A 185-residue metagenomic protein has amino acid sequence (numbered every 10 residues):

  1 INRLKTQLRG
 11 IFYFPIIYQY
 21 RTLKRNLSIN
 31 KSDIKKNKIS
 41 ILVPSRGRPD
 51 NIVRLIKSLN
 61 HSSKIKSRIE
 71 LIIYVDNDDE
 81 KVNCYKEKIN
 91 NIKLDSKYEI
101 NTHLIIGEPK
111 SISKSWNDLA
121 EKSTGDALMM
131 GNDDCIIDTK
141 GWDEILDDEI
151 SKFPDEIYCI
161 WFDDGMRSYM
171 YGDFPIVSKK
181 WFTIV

Functional and structural regions predicted by a protein language model:
K38-S40, E70: Cell-envelope/extracellular polymer assembly enzymes that use nucleotide-activated donors
V43-R54, D76-D79: Active-site beta-to-alpha loop of glycosyltransferases that engages the nucleotide-sugar donor
K57-R68: Short, acidic, metal-binding catalytic loop of nucleotide-sugar glycosyltransferases
S67-E80, H103-E108: Short beta-strand/loop segment that forms part of the nucleotide-sugar
Y74-K88, C135-I136: A conserved acidic beta->alpha catalytic loop
W116-A127: Active-site nucleotide-sugar/metal-binding loop of Leloir-type enzymes
G125-I136: Short beta-strand-to-loop acidic/aromatic patch adjacent to the donor-nucleotide binding site
I136, K140-D173: Conserved donor NDP-sugar-binding/catalytic core segment of glycosyltransferases
